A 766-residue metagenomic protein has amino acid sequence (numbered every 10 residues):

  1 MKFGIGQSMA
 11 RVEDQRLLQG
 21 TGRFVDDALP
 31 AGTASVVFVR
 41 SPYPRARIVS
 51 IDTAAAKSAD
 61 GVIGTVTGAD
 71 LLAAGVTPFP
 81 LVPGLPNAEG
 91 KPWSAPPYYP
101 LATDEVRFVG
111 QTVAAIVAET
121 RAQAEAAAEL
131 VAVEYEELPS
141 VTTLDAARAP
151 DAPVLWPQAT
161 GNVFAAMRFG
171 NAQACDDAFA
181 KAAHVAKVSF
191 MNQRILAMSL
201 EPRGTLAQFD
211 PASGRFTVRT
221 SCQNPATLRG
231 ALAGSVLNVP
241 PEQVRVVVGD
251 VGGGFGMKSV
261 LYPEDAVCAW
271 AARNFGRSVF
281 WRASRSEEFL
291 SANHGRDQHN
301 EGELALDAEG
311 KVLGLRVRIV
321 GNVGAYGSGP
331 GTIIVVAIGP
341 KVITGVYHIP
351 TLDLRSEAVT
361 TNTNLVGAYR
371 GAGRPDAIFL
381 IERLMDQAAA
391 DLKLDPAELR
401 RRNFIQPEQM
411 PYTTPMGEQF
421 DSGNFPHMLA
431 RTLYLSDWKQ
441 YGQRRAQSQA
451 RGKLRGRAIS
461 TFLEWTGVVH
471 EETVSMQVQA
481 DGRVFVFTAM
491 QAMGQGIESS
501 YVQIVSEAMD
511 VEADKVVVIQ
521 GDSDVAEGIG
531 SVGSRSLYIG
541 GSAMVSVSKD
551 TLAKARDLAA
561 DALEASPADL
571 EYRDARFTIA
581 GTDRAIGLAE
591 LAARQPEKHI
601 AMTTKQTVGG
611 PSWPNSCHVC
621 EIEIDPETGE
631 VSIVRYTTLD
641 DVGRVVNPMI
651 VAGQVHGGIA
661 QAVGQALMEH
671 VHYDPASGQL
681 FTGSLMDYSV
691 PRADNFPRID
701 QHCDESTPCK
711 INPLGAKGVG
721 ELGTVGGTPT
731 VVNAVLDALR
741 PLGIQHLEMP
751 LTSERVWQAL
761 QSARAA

Functional and structural regions predicted by a protein language model:
M1-F164, N274: Flexible, low-hydrophobicity surface segments
Q7, E13-R16, V82, A88-S94 (+4 more regions): Glycine-rich loop/linker segments at domain edges
Q15-R16, E129-T142, Q223-P225, G230 (+5 more regions): Extended active-site and interfacial segments that coordinate phosphate-rich ligands in large catalytic machineries
A59, A69, K91, N238-Q243 (+6 more regions): C-terminal catalytic domains of large/alpha subunits in multi-subunit enzymes
G75-P80, A127-L130, M198, R229-A231 (+11 more regions): Short acidic, glycine/serine/threonine-rich loops at helix termini
T103-E105, P240-V248, R273-S284, E288-F289: Conserved catalytic cysteine-centered active-site region of acyl-thioester-dependent Claisen-condensing enzymes
A174-L237, G456-R483, T488, A492-Q495: Conserved beta-alpha junction segments in alpha/beta enzyme cores
D250, G254-G276, F280-R282, I497-V505: Thiamine diphosphate
